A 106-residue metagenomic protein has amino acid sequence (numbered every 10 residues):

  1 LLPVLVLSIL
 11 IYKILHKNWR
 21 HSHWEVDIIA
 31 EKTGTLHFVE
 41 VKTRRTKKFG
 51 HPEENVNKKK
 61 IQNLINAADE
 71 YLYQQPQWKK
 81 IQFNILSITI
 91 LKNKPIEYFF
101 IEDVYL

Functional and structural regions predicted by a protein language model:
L1-K17: Acidic-basic catalytic patches of nuclease active cores, encompassing PD-(D/E)XK and other metal-cofactor nuclease
K13, L36, K80: Hydrophobic "anchor" residues on beta-strands that sit immediately upstream of conserved functional sites
H16-R20, L86-T89: Short, solvent-exposed loop/turn elements at beta->coil junctions and helix N-caps that rim active or binding pockets
H21-W24, K94: Short acidic/glycine-enriched loop/turn segments that link adjacent beta-strands
W24, T35-H37, N84, F99: Protein kinase-like catalytic core scaffold
V26-K47, V56, L64: Conserved catalytic cores of phosphodiester-cleaving nucleases, focusing on short active-site segments
K48-K79: Mid-chain, well-packed structural core segment of small domains
Y73-L106: Domain-level recognition of nuclease-like catalytic cores that cleave nucleotide substrates
